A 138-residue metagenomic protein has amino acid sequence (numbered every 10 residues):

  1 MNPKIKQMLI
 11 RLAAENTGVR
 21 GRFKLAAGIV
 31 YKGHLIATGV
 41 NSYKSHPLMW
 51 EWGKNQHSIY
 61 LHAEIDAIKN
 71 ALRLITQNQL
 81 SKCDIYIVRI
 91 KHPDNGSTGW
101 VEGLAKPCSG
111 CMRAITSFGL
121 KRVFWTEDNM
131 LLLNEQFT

Functional and structural regions predicted by a protein language model:
M1-K24: Short, basic/aromatic recognition patches
M1-L9, L35-H46: Short, charge-rich amphipathic segments
K6, G21-F23, G28, K69 (+1 more regions): Functionally constrained cores in energy, signaling, and assembly domains
G21-T38, F124: Short beta-strand scaffold segments in enzyme catalytic cores
T38-T138: Zn2+-dependent cytidine deaminase-like catalytic core
